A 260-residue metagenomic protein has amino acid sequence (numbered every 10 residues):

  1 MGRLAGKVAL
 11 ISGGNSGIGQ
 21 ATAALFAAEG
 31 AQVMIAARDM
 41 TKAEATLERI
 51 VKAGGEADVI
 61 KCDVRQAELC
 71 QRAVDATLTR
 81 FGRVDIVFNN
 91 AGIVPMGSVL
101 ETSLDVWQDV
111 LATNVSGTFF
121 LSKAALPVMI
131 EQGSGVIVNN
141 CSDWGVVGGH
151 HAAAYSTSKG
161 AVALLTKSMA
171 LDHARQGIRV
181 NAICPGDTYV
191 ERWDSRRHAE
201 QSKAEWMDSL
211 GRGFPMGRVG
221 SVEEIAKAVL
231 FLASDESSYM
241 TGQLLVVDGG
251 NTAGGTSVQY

Functional and structural regions predicted by a protein language model:
V8, N15-S16, D39: Conserved glycine-rich cofactor-binding loop
S98-V99, V106-L111, L210: Substrate-binding pocket helix/loop in short-chain dehydrogenase/reductase
L100, V147-A153, R175-Q176, G217 (+1 more regions): Active-site loop immediately N-terminal to the catalytic Tyr-X3-Lys motif of short-chain dehydrogenase/reductase
S122, S158, T166: Active-site helix of classical SDR
P127, L171-R175, S238: Alpha-helical segment proximal to the catalytic Tyr-Lys
S142: Residue(s) in the substrate-gating loop at a strand-loop-helix junction that position the organic substrate next
L230, T241-Y260: Short C-terminal tail/terminal secondary-structure segment of NAD(P)H-dependent dehydrogenase/reductase domains
